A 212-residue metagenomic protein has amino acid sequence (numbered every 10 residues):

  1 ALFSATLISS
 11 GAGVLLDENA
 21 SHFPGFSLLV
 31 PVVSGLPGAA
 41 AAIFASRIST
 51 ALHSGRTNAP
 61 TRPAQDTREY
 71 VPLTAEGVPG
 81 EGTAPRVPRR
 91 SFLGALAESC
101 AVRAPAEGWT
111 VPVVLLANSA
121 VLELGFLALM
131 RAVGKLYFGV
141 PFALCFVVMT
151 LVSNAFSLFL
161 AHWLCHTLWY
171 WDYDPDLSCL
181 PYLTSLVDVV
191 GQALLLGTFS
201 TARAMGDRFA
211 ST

Functional and structural regions predicted by a protein language model:
L2-T6, S27-A40, R47, A104-A120 (+2 more regions): Transmembrane helix-bundle signature of multi-pass membrane transporters/permeases
F3-Q65, R86: Transmembrane helical segments that form the transport core of multi-pass membrane transport proteins
A5-S9, A42-S46, L122, S157 (+2 more regions): Alpha-helical transmembrane segments of polytopic integral membrane proteins, especially the permease/helical cores
G11-L29, L124-C145, F159, W163-P175 (+1 more regions): Membrane-lumen (extracellular) interface motif
S21-F26, G82, R86, R90 (+5 more regions): Juxtamembrane/transmembrane-helix boundary motifs in multi-pass membrane proteins
A41-R131: Helix-loop-helix junctions within the multi-pass membrane cores of secondary transporters/permeases
L168, D176-L186, V190, L194 (+1 more regions): Canonical bilayer-spanning transmembrane alpha-helix
